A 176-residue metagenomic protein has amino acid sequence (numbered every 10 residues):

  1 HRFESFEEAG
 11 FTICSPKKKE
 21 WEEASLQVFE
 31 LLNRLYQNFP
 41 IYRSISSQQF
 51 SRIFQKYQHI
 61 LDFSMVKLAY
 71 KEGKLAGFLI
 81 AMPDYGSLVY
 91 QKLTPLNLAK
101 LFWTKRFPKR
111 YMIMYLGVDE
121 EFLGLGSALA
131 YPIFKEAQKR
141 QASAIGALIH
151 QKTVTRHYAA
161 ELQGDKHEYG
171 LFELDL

Functional and structural regions predicted by a protein language model:
H1, S64-K67, K71, G77-F102 (+2 more regions): Active-site/acyl-donor-binding loops of N-acyltransferases
H1-T12: Short, flexible helix-coil linker/hinge segments at the edges of structured domains or between repeats
E7-E8, F107, K166: A short, polar/charged loop/turn motif at coil->beta-strand junctions and beta-hairpin connectors
C14-L116: A conserved beta-strand-loop-helix scaffold within acyl/acetyltransferase catalytic domains
P40, E121-L123: A generic structural signal for short coil/turn motifs at secondary-structure boundaries
